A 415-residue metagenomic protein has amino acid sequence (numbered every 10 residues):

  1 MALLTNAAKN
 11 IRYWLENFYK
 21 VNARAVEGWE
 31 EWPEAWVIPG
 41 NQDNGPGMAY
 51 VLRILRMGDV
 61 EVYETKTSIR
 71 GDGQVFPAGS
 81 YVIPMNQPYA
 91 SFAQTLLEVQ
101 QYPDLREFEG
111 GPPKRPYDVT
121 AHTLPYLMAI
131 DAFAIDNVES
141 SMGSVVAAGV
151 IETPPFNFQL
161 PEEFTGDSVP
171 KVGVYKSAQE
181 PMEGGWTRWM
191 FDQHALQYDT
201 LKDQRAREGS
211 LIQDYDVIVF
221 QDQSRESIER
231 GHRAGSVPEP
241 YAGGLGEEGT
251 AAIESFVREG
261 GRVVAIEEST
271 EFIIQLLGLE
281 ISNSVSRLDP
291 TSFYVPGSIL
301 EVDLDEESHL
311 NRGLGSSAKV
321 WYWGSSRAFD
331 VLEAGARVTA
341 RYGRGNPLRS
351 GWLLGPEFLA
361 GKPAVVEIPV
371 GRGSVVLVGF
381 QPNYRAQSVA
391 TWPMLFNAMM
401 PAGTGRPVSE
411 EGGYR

Functional and structural regions predicted by a protein language model:
M1-R415: Intrinsic-disorder/low-complexity accessory segments
